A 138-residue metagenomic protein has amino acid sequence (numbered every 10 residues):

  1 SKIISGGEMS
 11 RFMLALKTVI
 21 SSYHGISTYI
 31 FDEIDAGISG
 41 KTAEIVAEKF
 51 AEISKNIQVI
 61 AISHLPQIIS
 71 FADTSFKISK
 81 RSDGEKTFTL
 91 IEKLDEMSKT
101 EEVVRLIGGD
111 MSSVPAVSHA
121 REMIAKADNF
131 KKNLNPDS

Functional and structural regions predicted by a protein language model:
S1-L14, A36-G40: Conserved ABC ATPase signature
K2-I4, L16-T18, K80, K93: Flexible glycine-/small-residue-rich
E8, I20, D110-V114: Residues at alpha-helix boundaries and short interhelical turns
M9-Y29: GG-anchored amphipathic helix commonly corresponding to the ABC/SMC/Rad50 NBD signature/C-loop
V19, A36, D83: Short, glycine-/Ser/Thr-/acidic-enriched flexible segments
Y23-H24, A36-E44: Conserved D-loop-proximal element of ABC-family nucleotide-binding domains
D32-E33: Walker B catalytic acidic pair
K41-S138: C-terminal lobe/lid and adjacent interdomain/linker elements of RecA-like ASCE P-loop ATPase modules
